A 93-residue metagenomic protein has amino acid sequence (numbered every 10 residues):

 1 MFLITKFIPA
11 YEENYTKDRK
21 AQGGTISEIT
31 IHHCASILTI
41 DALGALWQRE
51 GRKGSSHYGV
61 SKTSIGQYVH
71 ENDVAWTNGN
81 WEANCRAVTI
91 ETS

Functional and structural regions predicted by a protein language model:
M1-S93: Active-site-adjacent loop/helix surface patches within enzyme catalytic domains that shape the substrate-binding cleft
